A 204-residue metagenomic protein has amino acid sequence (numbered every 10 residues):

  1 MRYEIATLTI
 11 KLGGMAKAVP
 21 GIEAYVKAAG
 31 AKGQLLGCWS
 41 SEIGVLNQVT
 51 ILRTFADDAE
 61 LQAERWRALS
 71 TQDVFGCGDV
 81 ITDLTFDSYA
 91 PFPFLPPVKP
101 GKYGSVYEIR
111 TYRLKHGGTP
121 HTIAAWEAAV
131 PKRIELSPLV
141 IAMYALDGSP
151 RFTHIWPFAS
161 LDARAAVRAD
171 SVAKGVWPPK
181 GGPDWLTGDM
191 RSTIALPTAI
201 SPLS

Functional and structural regions predicted by a protein language model:
R2, T9, Q34-T50, S70-V106 (+4 more regions): Glycine-rich beta-strand-turn "strand-cap" elements at beta-sheet edges
L12-L35, E60-G78, H116-M143, S171-G181: Short amphipathic alpha-helical segments
I22, R53-F55: Short glycine-rich, polar/acidic loop-and-turn segments at beta strand-coil junctions
F55-E60, S160: Alpha-helix N-cap recognition
R113, A129, A199: Catalytic "initiation/cleavage/transfer" segments centered on a nucleophilic residue and adjacent nucleic-acid-engaging
L114, G118, I155-W156: Conserved aromatic-histidine-acidic binding/catalytic patches
